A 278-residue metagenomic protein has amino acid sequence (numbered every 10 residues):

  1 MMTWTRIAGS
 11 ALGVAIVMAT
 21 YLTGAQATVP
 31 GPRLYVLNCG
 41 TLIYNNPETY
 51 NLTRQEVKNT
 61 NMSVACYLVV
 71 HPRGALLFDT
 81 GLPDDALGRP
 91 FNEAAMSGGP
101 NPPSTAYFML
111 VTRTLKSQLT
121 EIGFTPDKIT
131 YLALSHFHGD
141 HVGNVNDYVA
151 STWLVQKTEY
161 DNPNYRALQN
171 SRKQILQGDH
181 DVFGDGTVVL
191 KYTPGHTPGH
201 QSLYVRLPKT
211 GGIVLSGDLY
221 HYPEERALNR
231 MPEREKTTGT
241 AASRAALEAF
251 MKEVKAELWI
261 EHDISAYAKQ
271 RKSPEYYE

Functional and structural regions predicted by a protein language model:
M1-L12: Bacterial N-terminal signal peptides that target proteins for export
G9, A19-S117, K128, T210-G217 (+1 more regions): Metallo-beta-lactamase
T28-V29, T105-K128, D147, V155-Y192 (+1 more regions): Metallo-beta-lactamase
C39-G40, T80-P83, F137, T158 (+3 more regions): Active-site metal-binding loops of divalent metal-dependent hydrolases
E56-T60, K191-H196: Short Gly/Pro-enriched turn/cap motifs at secondary-structure boundaries
D84, G99-L115, Y204, K209-E278: Cap/insert and terminal regions of metallo-dependent hydrolase folds
I129-D140: Metallo-beta-lactamase
T152-K157, L215: Short hydrophobic/aromatic-enriched beta-strand-loop microsegments
